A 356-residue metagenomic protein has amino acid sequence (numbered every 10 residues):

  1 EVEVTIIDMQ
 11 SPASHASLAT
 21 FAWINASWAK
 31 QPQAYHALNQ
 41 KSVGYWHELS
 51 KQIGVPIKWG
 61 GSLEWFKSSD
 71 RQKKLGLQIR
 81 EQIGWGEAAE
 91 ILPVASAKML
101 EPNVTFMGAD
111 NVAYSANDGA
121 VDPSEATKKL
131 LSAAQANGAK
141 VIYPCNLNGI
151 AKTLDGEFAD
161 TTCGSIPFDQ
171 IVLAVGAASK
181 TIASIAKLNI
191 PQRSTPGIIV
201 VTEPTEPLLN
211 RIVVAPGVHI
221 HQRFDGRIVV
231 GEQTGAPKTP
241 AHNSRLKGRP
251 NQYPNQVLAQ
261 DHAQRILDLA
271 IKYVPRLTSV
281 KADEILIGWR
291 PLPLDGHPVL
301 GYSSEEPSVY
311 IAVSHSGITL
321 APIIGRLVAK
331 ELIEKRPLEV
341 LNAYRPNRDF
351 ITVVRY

Functional and structural regions predicted by a protein language model:
V2-A19: Glycine-rich FAD pyrophosphate-binding loop
D8, W59, L92-V94, Y143-C145 (+2 more regions): Short loop/edge segments at beta-strand edges and connector loops that shape dinucleotide/nucleotide cofactor-binding
A22-L100, G217-H219, P250, P254-V257 (+1 more regions): Dinucleotide-binding Rossmann-like beta1-alpha1 core, especially the glycine-rich loop that anchors the ADP
V112-S132, G176-A178, H262-L269, V313-S314 (+1 more regions): Mid-domain beta-loop-alpha active-site segment that forms a flexible, acidic cofactor/metal-binding surface
A113-Q170: Helical element adjacent to the flavin cofactor pocket in flavoenzyme catalytic cores
P123, R265-Y356: C-terminal catalytic lobe of FAD-dependent flavoproteins
S165-N210, E339: Central helical "cap/lid" subdomain
E206-E306: Active-site lid/adjacent beta-loop-alpha segment flanking the redox-cofactor pocket in flavoenzymes
